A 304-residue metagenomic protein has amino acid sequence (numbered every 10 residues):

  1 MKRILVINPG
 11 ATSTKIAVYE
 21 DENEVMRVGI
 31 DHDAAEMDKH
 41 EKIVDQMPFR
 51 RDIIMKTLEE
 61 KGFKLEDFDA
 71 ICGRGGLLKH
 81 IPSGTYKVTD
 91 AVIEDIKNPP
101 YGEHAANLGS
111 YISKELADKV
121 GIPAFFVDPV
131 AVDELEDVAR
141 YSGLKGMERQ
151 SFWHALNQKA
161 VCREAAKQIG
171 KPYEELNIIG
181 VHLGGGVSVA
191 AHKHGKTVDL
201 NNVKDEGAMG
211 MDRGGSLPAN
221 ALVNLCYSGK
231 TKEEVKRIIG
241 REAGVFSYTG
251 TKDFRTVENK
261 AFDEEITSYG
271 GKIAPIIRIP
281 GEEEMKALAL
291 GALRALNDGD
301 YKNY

Functional and structural regions predicted by a protein language model:
K2-I7, F68-C72, I178-H182: Short glycine-aspartate micro-motif
I4-D45, V203-M209: Short glycine-rich, Thr/Ser-proximal phosphate-binding strand/loop in the N-terminal lobe of ATP-dependent enzymes
R27-E66, V92, I96-Y101: N-terminal phosphate-binding loop and adjacent alpha-helix
K56-D69, K167-P172, A261, S268: Phosphate/pyrophosphate-binding loops at sites that engage ATP/ADP/AMP, CoA/4′-phosphopantetheine, polyphosphate
L58-A105, P123, A131-G143: Short beta-strand-loop/turn "lid" adjacent to the catalytic site in phosphate-handling enzymes
A139-Y227: Glycine-rich phosphate-binding loop of actin/hexokinase-like ATP-binding domains
Y227-A261: A mobile "lid/hinge" subdomain adjacent to the ATP/sugar-phosphate binding pocket shared across diverse ATP-dependent
P275-Y304: Glycine-rich phosphate-binding/hydrolytic loop that grips phosphoryl groups
